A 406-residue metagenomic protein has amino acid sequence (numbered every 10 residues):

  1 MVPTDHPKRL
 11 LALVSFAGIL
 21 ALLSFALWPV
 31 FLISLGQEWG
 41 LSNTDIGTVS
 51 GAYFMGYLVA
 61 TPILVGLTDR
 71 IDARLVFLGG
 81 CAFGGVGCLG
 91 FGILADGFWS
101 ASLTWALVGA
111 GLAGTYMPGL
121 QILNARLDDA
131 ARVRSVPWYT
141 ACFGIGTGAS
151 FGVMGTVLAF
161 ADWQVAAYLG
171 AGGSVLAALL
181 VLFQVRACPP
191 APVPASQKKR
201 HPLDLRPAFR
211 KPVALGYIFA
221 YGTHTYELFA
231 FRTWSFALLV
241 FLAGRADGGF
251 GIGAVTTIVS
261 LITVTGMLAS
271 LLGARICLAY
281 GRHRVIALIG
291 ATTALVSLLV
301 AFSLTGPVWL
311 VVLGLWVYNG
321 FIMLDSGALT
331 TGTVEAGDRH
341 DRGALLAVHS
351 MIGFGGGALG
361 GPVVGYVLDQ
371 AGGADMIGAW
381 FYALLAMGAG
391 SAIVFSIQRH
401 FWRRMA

Functional and structural regions predicted by a protein language model:
W28-P29, A214-V259: Extracytoplasmic gate region of multi-pass secondary transporters
V59-A95: Conserved MFS/SLC helix-loop-helix module at the cytosolic interface between two early adjacent transmembrane helices
A82-D96, T292-T305: C-terminal ends and interior cores of transmembrane alpha-helices in multi-pass membrane transporters/permeases
T104-C142: Cytoplasmic helix-loop-helix junction between adjacent transmembrane helices in 12-TM secondary transporters
Y139-V185: Helix-loop-helix hairpin linking two adjacent transmembrane segments in secondary transporters
L179-Q184, A383-A406: Multi-pass alpha-helical transporter architecture, strongest for 12-TM Major Facilitator/SLC carriers used
F183-D204: Flexible cytoplasmic inter-helical loops of multi-pass small-molecule transporters
H283-L329: C-terminal transmembrane helical hairpin of 12-TM major facilitator-type secondary transporters
